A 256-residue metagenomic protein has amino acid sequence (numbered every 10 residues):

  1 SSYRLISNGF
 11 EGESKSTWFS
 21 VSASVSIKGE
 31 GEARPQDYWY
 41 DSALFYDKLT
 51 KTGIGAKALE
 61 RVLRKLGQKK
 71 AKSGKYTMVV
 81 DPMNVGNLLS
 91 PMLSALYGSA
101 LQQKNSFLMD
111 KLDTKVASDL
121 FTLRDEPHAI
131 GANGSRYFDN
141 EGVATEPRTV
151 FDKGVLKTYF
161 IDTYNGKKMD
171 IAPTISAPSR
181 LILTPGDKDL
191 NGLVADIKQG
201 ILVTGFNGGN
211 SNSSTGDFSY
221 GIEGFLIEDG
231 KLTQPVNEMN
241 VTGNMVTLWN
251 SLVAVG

Functional and structural regions predicted by a protein language model:
S1-R136, N140-V143, D152-V155, S179 (+1 more regions): Active-site bordering "gate/hinge" segments that shape substrate access to catalytic or cofactor-binding pockets
K111-G256: Dual-mode signal for accessory low-complexity, basic/Gly-rich regions
